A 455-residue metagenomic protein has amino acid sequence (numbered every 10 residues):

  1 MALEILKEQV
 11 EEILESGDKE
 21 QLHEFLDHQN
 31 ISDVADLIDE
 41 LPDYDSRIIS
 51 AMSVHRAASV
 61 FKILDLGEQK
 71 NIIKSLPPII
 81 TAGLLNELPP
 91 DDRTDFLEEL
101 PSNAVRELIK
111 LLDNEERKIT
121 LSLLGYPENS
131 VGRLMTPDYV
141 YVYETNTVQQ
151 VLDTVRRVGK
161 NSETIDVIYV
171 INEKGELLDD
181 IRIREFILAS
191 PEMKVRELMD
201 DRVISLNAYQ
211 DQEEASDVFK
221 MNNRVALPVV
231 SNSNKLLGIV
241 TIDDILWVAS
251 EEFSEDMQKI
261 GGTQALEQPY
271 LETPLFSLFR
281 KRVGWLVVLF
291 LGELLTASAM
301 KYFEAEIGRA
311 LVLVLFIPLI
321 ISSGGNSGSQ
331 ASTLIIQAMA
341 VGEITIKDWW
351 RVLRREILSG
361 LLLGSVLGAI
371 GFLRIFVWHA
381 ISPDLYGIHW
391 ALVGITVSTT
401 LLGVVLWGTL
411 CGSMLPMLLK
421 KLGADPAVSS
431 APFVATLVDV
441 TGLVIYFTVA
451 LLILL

Functional and structural regions predicted by a protein language model:
M1-Q264: Hydrophobic packing positions in regular secondary-structure scaffolds
T145, F253-L410, M414-P426, P432-L437 (+1 more regions): Alpha-helical transmembrane segments and their membrane-interface boundaries that form or gate the permeation pathway
